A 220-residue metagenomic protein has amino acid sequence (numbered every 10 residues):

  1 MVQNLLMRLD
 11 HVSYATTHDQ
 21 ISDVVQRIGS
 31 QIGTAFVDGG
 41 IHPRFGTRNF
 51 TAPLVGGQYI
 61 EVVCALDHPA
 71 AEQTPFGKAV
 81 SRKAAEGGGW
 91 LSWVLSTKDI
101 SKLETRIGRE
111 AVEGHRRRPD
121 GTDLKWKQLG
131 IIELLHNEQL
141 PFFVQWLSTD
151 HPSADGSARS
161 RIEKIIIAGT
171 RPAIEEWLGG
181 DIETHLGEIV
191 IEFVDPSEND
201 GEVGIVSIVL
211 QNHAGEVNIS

Functional and structural regions predicted by a protein language model:
V2-D10, Y14-A35, T47, L54-S220: Glyoxalase I/VOC metalloenzyme domain signal
H42-F45: A short beta-turn/loop motif at secondary-structure boundaries
